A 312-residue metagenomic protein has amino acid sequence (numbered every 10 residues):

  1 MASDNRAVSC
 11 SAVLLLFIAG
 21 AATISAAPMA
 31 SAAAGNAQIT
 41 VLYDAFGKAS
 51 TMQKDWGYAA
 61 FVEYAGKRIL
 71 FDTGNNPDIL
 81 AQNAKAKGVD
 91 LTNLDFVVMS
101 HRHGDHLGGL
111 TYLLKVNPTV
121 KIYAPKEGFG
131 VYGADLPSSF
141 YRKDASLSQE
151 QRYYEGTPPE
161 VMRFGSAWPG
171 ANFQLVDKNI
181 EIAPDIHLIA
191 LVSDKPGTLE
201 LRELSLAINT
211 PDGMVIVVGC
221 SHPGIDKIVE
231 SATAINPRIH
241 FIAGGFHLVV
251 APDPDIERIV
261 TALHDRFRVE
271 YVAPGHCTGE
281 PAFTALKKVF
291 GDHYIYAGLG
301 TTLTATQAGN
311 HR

Functional and structural regions predicted by a protein language model:
M1-V13: Bacterial N-terminal signal peptides that target proteins for export
S11-T23: Bacterial N-terminal signal peptides
I24-A26, A32-A34: Boundary at the C-terminal end of the N-terminal hydrophobic targeting segment
Q38-K87, L199-V218: Conserved beta-strand hairpin/beta-sheet module of binuclear metal-dependent hydrolase folds, prominently
G47-S50, D194-G197, L248-P252: Short, small-residue-enriched loops and turns at beta-alpha junctions that line or gate enzyme active sites
D78-E127, T233-A243, H247, E270: Active-site metal-binding motif and surrounding structural segment of the metallo-beta-lactamase
H106, K121, S205, P211-G300: Cap/insert and terminal regions of metallo-dependent hydrolase folds
G128-E203, I295-G309: Metallo-beta-lactamase
